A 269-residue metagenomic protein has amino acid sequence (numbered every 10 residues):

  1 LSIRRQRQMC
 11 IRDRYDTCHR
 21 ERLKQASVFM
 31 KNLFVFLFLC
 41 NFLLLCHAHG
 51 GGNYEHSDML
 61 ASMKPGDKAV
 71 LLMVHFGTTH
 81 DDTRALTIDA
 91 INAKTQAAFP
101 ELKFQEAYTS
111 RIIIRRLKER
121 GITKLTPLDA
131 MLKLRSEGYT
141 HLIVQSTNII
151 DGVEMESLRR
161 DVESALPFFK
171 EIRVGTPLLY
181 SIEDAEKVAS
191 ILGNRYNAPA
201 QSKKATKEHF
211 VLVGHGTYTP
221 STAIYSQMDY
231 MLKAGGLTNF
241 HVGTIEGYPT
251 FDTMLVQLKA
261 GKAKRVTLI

Functional and structural regions predicted by a protein language model:
L1-D13: Single conserved hydrophobic/aromatic residue that forms the stacking wall/gate of nucleotide- or nucleobase-binding
Q25: Cationic, low-complexity basic patches in intrinsically disordered or flexible, solvent-exposed regions
M30-L33: Positively charged n-region of N-terminal signal peptides that target proteins for export
V35-L44: Bacterial N-terminal signal peptides
H49-T267: Extended amphipathic ligand-handling, pore-lining, and cofactor/metal-binding catalytic surfaces
